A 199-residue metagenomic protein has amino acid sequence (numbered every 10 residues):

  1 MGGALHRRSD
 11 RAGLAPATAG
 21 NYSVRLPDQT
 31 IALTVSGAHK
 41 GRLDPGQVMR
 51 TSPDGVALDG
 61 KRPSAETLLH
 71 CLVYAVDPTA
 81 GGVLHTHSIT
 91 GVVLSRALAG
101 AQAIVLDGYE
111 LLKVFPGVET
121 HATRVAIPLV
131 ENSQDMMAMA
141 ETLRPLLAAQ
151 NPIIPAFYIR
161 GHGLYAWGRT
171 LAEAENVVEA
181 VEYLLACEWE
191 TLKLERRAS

Functional and structural regions predicted by a protein language model:
M1-S199: Glycine-rich flexible loops
